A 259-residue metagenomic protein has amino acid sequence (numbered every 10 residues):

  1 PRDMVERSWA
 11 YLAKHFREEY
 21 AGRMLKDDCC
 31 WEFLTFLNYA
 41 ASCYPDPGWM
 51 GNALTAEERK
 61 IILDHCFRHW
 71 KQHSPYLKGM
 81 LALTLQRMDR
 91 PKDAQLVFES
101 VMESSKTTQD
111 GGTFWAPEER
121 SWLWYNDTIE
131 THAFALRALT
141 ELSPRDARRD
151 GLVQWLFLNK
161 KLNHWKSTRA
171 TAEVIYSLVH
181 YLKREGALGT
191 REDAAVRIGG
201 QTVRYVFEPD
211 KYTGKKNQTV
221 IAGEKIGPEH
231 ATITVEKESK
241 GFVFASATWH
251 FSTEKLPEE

Functional and structural regions predicted by a protein language model:
M4, Y11: Mobile, glycine-rich extracellular loop/lid and propeptide segments that shape or gate substrate/ligand access
A13-F16, Y20-D27, E32-E259: Long, domain-scale non-catalytic interaction/scaffolding regions in large secretory-pathway and trafficking proteins
